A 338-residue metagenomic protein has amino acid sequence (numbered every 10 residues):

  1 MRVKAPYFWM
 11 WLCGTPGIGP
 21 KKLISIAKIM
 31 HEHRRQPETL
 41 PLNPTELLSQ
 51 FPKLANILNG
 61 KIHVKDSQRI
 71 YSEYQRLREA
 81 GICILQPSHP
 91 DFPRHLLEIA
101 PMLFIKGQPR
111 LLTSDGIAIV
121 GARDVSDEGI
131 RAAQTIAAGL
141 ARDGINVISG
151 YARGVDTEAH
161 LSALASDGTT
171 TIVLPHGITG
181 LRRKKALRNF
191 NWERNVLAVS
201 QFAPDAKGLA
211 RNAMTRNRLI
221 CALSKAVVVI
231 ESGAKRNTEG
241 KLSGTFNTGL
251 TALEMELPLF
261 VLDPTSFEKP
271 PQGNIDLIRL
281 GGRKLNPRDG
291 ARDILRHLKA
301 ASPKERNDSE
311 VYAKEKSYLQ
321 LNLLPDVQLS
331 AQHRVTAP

Functional and structural regions predicted by a protein language model:
M1-P6, G14-G17, E79-I82, Q86-P338: Glycine-biased, small-residue-rich flexible motifs in mid-sequence functional cores and linkers
M1-S88: Short, small/acidic-rich helices and loops at N termini and domain boundaries of DNA replication/processing enzymes
